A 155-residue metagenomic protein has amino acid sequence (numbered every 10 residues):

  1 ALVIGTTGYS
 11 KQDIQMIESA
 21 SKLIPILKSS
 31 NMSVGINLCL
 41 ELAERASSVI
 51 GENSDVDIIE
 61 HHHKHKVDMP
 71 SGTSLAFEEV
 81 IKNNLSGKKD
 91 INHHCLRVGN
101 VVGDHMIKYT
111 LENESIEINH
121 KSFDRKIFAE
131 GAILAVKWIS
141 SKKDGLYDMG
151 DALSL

Functional and structural regions predicted by a protein language model:
A1-L2: A short hydrophobic/small-residue beta-strand
G5-K28, V34-A46: Rossmann-fold NAD(P)-binding glycine/threonine-rich loop
K28-I36, H63-P70: Short, surface-exposed loop/turn motifs that are enriched in glycine and acidic residues and include a nearby proline
G51-L155: C-terminal substrate-binding/catalytic lobe of Rossmann-fold NAD(P)-dependent oxidoreductases
